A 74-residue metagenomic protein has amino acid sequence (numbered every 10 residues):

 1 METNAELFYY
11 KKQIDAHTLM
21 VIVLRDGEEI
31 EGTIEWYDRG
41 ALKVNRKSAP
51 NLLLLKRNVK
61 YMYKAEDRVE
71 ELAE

Functional and structural regions predicted by a protein language model:
M1-E31, R39-E74: Short glycine-rich, low-complexity segments
